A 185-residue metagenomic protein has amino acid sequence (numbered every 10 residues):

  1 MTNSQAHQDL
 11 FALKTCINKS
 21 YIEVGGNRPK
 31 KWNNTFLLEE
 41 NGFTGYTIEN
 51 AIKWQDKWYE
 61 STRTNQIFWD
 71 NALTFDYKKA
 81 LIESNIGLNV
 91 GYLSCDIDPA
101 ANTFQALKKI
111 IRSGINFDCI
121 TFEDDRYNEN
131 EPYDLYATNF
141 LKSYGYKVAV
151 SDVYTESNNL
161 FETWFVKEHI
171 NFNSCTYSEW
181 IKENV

Functional and structural regions predicted by a protein language model:
T2-K79, R126: SAM cofactor-binding core of SAM-dependent methyltransferases, primarily the Rossmann-like beta-alpha-beta module
A12-K14, I82, K108-I111: Short amphipathic alpha-helices and their capping/turn segments at secondary-structure boundaries
T35-T44, L88-C95, P99-V185: Conserved acidic-Pro-Pro-aromatic motif
R63-I67, S84, T138-F140: Short, hinge-like loop/turn segments at secondary-structure boundaries
A80-I86: Conserved amphipathic alpha-helix within the SDR
